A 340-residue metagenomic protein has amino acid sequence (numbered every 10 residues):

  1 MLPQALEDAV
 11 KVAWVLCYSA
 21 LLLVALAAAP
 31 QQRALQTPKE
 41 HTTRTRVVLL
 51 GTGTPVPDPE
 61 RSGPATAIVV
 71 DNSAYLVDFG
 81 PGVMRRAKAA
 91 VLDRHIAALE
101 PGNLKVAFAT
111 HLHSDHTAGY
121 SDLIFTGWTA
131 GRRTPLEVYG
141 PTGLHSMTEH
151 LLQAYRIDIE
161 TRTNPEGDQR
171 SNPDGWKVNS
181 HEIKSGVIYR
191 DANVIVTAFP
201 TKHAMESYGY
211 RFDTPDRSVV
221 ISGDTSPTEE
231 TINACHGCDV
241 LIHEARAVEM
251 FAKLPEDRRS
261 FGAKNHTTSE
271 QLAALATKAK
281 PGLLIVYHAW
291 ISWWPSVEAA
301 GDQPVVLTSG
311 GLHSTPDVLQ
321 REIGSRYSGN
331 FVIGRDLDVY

Functional and structural regions predicted by a protein language model:
A5-C17: Bacterial N-terminal signal peptides that target proteins for export
V10-A13, D115, H243: Residue-level micro-sites within transmembrane alpha helices that shape and flank functional polar/acidic positions
L16-A25: Bacterial N-terminal signal peptides
L22, Q31-V220, T231, A299 (+2 more regions): Binuclear metal-dependent hydrolase catalytic cores
D216-S218, S226-D336: Cap/insert and terminal regions of metallo-dependent hydrolase folds
